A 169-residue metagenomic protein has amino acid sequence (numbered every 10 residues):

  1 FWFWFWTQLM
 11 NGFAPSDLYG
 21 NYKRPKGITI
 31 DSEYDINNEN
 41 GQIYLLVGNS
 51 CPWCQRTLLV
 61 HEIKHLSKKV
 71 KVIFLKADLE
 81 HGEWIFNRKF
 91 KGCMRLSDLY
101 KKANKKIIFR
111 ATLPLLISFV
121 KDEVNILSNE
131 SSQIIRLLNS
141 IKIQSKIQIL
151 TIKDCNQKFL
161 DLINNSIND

Functional and structural regions predicted by a protein language model:
F1-D169: GST-like domain detector, emphasizing the conserved glutathione-binding G-site in the N-terminal thioredoxin-like
